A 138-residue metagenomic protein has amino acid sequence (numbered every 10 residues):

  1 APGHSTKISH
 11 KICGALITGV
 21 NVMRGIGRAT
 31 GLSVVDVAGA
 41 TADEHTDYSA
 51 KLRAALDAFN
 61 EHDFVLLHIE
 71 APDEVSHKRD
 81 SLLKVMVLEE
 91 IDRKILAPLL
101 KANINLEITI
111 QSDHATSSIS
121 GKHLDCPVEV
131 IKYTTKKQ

Functional and structural regions predicted by a protein language model:
A1-Q138: Feature captures the catalytic ectodomains and active-site-proximal regions of enzymes that hydrolyze or transfer
